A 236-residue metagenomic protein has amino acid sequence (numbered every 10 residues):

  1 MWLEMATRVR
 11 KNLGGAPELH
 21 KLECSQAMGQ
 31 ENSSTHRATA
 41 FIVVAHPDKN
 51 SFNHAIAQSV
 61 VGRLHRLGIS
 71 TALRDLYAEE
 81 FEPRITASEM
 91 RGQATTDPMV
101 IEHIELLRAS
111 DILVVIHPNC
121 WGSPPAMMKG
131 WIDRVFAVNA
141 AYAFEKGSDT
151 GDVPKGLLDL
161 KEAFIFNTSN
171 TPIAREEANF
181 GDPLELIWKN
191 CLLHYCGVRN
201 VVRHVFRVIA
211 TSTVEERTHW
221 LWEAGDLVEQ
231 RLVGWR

Functional and structural regions predicted by a protein language model:
G29-S34, R175-R236: Glycine-rich phosphate/pyrophosphate-binding loop and the adjoining helix
S33-I69: N-terminal beta1-alpha1 ligand-phosphate binding loop
I69-E80, H204-R207: A short beta-strand-loop structural module common to alpha/beta enzyme folds
L76-T95, R217: N-terminal beta-loop-helix "entrance" segment that forms/cooperates in small-molecule cofactor or anionic ligand
T95-W188: Helix-loop-strand module that forms the ligand-binding subsite of alpha/beta enzymes
